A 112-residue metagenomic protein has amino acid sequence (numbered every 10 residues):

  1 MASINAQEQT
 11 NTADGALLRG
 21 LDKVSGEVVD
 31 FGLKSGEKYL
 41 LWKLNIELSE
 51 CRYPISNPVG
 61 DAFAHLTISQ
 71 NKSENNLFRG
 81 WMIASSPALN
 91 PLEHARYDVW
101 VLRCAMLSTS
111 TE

Functional and structural regions predicted by a protein language model:
I4-E112: N- and C-terminal low-complexity/disordered segments
